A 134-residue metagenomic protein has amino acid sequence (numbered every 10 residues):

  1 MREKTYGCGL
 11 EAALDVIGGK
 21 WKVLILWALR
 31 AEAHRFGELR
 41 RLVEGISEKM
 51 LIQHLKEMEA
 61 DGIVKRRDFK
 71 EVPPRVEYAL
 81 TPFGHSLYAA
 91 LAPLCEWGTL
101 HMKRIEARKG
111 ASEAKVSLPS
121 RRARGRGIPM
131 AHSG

Functional and structural regions predicted by a protein language model:
M1-T5, A60, K65, P82-G134: C-terminal regulatory/oligomerization modules of transcriptional regulators
K4-M50, K70-E71, E77, H85 (+1 more regions): N-terminal helix-turn-helix DNA-binding core of bacterial DNA-binding proteins
A12, V16, Q53, P93-E96 (+1 more regions): Generic detector of low-complexity/intrinsically disordered segments and short hydrophobic N-terminal stretches
L42-V43, K56, D68, R75 (+2 more regions): Flexible domain-boundary/linker segments
L51, L55-M58: Basic amphipathic alpha-helical segments that dock to polyanions
E59-A79: Beta-hairpin "wing" of winged helix-turn-helix
